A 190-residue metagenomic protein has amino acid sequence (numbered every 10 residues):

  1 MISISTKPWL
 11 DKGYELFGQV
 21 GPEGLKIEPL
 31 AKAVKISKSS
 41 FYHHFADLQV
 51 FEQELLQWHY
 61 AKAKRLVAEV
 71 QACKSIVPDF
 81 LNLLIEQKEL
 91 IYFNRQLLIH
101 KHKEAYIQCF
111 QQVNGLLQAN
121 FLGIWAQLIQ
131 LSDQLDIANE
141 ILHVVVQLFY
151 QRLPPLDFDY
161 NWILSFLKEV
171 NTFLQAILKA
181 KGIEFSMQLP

Functional and structural regions predicted by a protein language model:
M1-I4, G182-P190: N-terminal intrinsically disordered/low-complexity leader segments
P8, K12-V50, E54: Helix-turn-helix
K12-V20, K62-V70, V144-P155: Solvent-exposed, amphipathic alpha-helical segments
A33-I36, H44, L90-H100, N171: Basic/polar phosphate-binding segments, predominantly the helix-turn-helix DNA-binding elements of transcriptional
F51-K62, F110-V113, L117: Alpha-helical DNA-contacting segments of helix-turn-helix folds
E54, R65-F93: Hydrophobic alpha-helical connector segments
L81-Q108, I129: Helix-loop "lid/cap" segments that line or gate small-molecule binding pockets
K103-Y150, P154-P155, N161-N171, Q175: Amphipathic alpha-helical packing segments from all-alpha helical-bundle domains
